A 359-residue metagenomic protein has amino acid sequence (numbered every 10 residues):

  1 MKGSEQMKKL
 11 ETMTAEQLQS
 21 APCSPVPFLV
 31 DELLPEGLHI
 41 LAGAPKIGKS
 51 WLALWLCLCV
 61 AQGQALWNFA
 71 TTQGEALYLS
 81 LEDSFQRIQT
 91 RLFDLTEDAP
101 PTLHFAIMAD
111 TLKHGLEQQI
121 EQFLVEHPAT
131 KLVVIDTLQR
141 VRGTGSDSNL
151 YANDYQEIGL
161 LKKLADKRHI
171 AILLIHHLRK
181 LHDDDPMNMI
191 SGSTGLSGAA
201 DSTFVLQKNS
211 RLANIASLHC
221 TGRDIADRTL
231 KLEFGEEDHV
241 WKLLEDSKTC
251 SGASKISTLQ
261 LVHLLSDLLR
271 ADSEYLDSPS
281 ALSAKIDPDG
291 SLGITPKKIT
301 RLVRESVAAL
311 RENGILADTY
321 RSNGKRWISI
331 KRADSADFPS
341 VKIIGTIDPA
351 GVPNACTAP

Functional and structural regions predicted by a protein language model:
E5-L10, A15-E16, C23-P25, L29-V30 (+6 more regions): Conserved inter-motif catalytic segment of the P-loop NTP-binding fold
P25, I40-A42, K46, S50-W51 (+5 more regions): Phosphate-binding/switch region of NTP-binding enzymes
P35-H39, G74: Pre-Walker A (Motif I) flank of P-loop NTPase domains
L52, L56: Hydrophobic positions on the alpha1 helix immediately C-terminal to the Walker A/P-loop
C59-Q73, R311: Post-Walker A helix-loop "phosphate-sensing" segment adjacent to the P-loop in P-loop NTPases
S84, I88, L112, L116 (+10 more regions): Helical mechanochemical/support elements of P-loop NTPase systems and associated helical scaffolds
L232-P359: DNA transaction DNA-binding modules
